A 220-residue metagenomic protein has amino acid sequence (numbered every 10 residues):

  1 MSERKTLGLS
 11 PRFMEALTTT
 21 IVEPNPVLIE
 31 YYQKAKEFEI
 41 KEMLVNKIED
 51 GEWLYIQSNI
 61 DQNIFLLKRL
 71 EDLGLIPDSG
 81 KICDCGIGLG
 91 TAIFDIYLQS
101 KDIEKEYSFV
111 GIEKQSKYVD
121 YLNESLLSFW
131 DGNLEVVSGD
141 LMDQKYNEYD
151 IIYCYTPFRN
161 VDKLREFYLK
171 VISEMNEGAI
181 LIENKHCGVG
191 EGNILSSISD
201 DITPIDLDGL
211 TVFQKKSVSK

Functional and structural regions predicted by a protein language model:
S2-I76: S-adenosyl-L-methionine
S79-G88: Conserved class I S-adenosyl-L-methionine
G90-E104: Conserved SAM-binding loop of SAM-dependent methyltransferases across substrates and taxa, primarily the Class I
Q115: Conserved SAM/SAH-binding beta-strand->alpha-helix loop
L122-N123: Conserved SAM-binding loop
D131-D140: Conserved SAM-binding strand-loop segment of SAM-dependent methyltransferases
D150-D162: A short SAM/SAH-binding and catalytic strip from SAM-dependent methyltransferases
V161-V218: C-terminal substrate-binding/active-site "lid" region of AdoMet-derived donor-dependent transferases
